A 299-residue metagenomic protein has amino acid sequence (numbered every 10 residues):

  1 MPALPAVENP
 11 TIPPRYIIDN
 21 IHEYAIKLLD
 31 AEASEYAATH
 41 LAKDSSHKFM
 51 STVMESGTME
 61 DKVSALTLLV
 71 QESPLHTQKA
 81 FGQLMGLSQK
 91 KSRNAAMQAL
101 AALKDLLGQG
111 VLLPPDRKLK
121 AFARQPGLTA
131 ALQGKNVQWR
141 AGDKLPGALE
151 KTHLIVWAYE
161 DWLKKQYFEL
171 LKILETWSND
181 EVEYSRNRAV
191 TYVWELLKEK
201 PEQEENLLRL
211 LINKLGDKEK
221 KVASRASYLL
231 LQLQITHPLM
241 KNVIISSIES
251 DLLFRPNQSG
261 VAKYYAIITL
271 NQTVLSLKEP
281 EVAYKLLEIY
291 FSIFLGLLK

Functional and structural regions predicted by a protein language model:
M1-K299: Eukaryotic alpha-helical solenoid repeat scaffolds
